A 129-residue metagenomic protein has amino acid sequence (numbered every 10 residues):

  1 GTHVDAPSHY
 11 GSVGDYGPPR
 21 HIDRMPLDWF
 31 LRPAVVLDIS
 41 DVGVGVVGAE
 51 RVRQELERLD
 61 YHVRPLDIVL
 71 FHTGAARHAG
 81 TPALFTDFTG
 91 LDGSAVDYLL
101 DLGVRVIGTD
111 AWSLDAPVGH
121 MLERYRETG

Functional and structural regions predicted by a protein language model:
G1-G129: Active-/binding-site microenvironments in catalytic and ligand-binding cores
